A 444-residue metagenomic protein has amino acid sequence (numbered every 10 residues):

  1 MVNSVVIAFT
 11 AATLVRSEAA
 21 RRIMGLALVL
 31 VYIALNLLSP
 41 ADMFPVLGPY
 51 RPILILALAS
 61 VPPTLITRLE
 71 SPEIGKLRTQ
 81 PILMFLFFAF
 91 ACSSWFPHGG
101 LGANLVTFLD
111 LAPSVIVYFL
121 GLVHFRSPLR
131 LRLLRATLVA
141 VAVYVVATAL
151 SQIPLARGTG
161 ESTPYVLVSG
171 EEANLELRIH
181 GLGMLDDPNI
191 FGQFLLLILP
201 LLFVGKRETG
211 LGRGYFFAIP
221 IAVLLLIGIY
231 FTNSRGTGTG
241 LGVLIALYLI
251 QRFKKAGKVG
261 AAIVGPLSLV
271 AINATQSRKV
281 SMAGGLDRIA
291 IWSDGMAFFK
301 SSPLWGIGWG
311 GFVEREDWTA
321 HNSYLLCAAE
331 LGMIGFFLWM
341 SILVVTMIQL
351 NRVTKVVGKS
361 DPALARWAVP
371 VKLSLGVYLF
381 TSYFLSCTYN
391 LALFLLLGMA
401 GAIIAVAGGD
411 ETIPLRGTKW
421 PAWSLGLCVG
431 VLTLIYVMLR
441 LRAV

Functional and structural regions predicted by a protein language model:
M1-C92, F96-V106, L129, A136 (+5 more regions): Transmembrane signal-anchor hairpin modules in multi-pass inner-membrane enzymes, especially those that act on
V2, A147-G158, I229-T232, Y248-L286 (+2 more regions): A membrane-periplasm/extracellular boundary helix in multi-pass inner-membrane enzymes that assemble envelope glycans
V2, V61, F88-W95, I116 (+8 more regions): Alpha-helical transmembrane segments of multi-pass inner-membrane proteins
T13, K206, I245, M333-S374 (+2 more regions): Hydrophobic transmembrane alpha-helices and their immediate junctions
N36-M43, G170-M184, W305-A329: Juxtamembrane membrane-water interface segments that cap and precede transmembrane helices
M43-L47, F96-L105, Y230-F231, S277-G284 (+1 more regions): Membrane-interface helix caps and helix-loop-helix hairpins in membrane proteins
L47-I55, V106-T107, G183-L195, S234-G236 (+2 more regions): Membrane-interface micro-motifs in multi-pass membrane enzymes
G285-W339: TM-adjacent membrane-interface loops and short helices in multi-pass inner/ER membrane proteins
